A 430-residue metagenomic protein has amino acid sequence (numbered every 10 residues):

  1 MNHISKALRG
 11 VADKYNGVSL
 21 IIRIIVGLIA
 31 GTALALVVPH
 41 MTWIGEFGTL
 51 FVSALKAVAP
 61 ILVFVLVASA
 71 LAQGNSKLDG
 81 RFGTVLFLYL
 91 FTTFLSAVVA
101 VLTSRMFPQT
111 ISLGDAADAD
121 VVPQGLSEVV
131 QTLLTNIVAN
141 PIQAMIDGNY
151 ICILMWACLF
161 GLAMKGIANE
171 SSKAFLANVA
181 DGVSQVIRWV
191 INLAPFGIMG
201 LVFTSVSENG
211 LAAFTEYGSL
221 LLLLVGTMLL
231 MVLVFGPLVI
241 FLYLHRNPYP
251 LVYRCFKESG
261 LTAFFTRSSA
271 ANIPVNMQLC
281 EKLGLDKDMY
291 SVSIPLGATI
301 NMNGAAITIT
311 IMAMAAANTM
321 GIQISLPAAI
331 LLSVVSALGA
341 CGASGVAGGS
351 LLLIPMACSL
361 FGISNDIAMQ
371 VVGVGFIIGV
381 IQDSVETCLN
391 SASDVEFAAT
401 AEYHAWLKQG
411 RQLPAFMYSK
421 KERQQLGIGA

Functional and structural regions predicted by a protein language model:
V11-V37, V52-L55, G83-P250, R411-F416 (+2 more regions): Signature of multi-pass transmembrane helix bundles
W43, D79, L211-S219, R246-R254 (+2 more regions): Membrane-water interface of transmembrane alpha-helices in multipass transporters/channels
G45-S53, Q143, A174-W189, L251-T262 (+3 more regions): Short amphipathic alpha-helical coupling elements at transmembrane boundaries
A54, L90-F94, V98, V225-L229 (+4 more regions): Hydrophobic transmembrane alpha-helical segments of multi-pass transport and channel proteins
L62, G197, S268-N276, A306-M312 (+2 more regions): Transmembrane helix boundary and interhelical junction motifs in multipass membrane proteins
D79-V85, Q185-N192, K282-A298, L326-P327 (+1 more regions): Membrane-interface alpha-helices at helix entry/exit sites of multi-pass transporters
E258-A340, Q412-E422: Helix-loop-helix junctions within the multi-pass membrane cores of secondary transporters/permeases
I311-A430: Transmembrane alpha-helical segments and their short flanking loops that form helix-hairpins/helix-helix interfaces
